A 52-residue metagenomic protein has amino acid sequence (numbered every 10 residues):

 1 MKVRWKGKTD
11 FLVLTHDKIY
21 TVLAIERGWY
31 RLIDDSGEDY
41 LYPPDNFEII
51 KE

Functional and structural regions predicted by a protein language model:
K2-N46, I50-K51: Basic/aromatic-rich interaction segments and small domains that mediate binding to polyanionic partners
